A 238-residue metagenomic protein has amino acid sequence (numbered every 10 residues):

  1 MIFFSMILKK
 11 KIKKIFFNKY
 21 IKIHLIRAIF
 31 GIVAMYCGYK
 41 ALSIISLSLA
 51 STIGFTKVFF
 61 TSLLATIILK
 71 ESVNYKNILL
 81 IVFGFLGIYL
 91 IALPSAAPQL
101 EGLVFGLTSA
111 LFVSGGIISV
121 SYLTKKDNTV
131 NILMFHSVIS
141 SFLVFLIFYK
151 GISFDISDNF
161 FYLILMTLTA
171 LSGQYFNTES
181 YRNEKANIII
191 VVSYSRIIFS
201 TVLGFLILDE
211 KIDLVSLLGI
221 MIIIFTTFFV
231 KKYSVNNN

Functional and structural regions predicted by a protein language model:
M1-V33, F112-G116, F135-K150, F225: Transmembrane alpha-helices of multi-pass small-molecule transport proteins
I12-C37, L100-S109, F154-S172: Loop-to-transmembrane-helix transition segments
N18-I29, V73-F85, G102-L107, K126-V138 (+1 more regions): Cytoplasmic-side transmembrane-helix entry/capping segments in multi-pass membrane proteins
A28-Y36, V58-L63, I88, S114 (+6 more regions): Hydrophobic/small/kink-forming positions within alpha-helical transmembrane segments of polytopic membrane proteins
A50-T56, L123-V138, Q174-L206: Helix-helix packing/entry segments at the starts of transmembrane helices
K57-L79, I198-L217: C-terminal transmembrane-helix exit sites in multi-pass transporters
K76-A92, V215-S234: Hydrophobic transmembrane alpha-helices of multi-pass small-molecule transport proteins
S95-D155: Transmembrane alpha-helical segments that form core, pore/gating elements of small-molecule transporters/exporters
